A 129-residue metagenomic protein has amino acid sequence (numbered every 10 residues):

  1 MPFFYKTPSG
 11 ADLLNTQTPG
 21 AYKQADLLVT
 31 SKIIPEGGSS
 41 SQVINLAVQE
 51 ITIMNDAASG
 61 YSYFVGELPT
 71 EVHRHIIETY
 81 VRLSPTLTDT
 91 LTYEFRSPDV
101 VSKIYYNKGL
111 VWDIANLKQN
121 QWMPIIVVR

Functional and structural regions predicted by a protein language model:
M1-I33: N-terminal export/targeting and maturation segments
F4, T30, I34-R129: Extracytoplasmic cysteine-anchoring/structural motifs
